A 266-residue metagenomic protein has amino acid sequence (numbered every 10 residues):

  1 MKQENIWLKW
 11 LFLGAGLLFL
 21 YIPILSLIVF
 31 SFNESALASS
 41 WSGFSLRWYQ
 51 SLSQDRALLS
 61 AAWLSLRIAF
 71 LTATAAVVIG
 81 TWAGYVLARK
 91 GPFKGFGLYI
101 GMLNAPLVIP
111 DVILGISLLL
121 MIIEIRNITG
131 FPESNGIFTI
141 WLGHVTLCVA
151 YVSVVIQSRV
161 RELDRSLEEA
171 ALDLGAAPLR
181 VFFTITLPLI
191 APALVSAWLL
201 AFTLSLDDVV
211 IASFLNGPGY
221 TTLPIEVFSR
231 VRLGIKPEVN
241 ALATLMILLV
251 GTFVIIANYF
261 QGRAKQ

Functional and structural regions predicted by a protein language model:
M1-N5, F70-L103, I123-E124, V254-G262: Transmembrane-helix boundary motif in ABC transporter permease subunits
M1-S26, Y99: N-terminal signal-anchor/first transmembrane alpha helix
K2-I6, A36, Y49-L58, L206-I256 (+1 more regions): Interhelical loop and adjacent transmembrane-helix boundary motif in polytopic membrane transport permeases
F12, L17-I24, V152-Q157, L163-R165 (+1 more regions): Transmembrane alpha-helices
I22-I24, A69-Y85, R89, V112 (+7 more regions): Hydrophobic positions within alpha-helical transmembrane segments of bacterial inner-membrane proteins
I22-R56, M121, N216-P218, Q266: Short membrane-interfacial helix/loop motifs at transmembrane-helix boundaries
L37-S42, L46, V112-T146, L179 (+1 more regions): Membrane-interfacial helix termini and adjacent extracytoplasmic/periplasmic loops of multi-pass transporters
S60-R67, I123-Y151, A193, W198 (+1 more regions): Loop-to-helix entry region at the N-terminal start of transmembrane alpha-helices in multi-pass membrane transporters
